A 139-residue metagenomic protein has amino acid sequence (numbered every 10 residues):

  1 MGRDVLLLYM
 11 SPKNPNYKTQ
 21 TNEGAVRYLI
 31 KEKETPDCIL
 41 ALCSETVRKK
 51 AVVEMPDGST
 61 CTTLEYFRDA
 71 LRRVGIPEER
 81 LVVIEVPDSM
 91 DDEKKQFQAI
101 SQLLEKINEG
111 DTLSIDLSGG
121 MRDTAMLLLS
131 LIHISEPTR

Functional and structural regions predicted by a protein language model:
M1-V52: N-terminal beta-strand-loop-alpha-helix module at the start of alpha/beta ligand-binding or catalytic domains
Q20-K33, L71-I76, L104-I107, S135: Alpha-helix termini
I39-C43, V83-P87, S114-S118, R139: Extended hydrophobic secondary-structure segments that form protein cores and membrane-embedded regions
R48-S114: A broadly used, surface-exposed interaction patch
A99-Q102, L127-L131: Alpha-helical scaffold elements adjacent to nucleotide-binding pockets in ATP/GTP-utilizing enzyme cores
D111-S130: Elongated alpha-helical scaffolds
S130-T138: Residue-level detector of conserved catalytic or cofactor/ligand-binding positions in enzyme active sites
